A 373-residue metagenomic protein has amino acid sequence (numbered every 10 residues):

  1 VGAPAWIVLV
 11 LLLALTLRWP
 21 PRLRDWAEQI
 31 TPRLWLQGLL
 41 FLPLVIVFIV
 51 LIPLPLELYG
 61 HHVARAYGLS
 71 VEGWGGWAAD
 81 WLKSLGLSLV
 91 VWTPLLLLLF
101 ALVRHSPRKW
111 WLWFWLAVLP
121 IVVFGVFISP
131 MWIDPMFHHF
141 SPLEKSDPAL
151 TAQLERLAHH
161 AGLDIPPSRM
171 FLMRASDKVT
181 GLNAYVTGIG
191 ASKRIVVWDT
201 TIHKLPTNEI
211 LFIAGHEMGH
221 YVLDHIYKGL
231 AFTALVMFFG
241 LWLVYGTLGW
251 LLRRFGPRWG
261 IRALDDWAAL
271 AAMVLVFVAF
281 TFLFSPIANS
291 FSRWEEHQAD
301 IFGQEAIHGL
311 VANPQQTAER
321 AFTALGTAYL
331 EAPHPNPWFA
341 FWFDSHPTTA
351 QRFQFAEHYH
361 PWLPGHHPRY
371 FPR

Functional and structural regions predicted by a protein language model:
V1-L264, V278-F282, P286-R373: Polar-ligand-bearing catalytic/cofactor-coordination segments of membrane-embedded or membrane-tethered inner-membrane
L264-V274: N-terminal signal-anchor/signal peptide hydrophobic helix marking the start of the first transmembrane segment
